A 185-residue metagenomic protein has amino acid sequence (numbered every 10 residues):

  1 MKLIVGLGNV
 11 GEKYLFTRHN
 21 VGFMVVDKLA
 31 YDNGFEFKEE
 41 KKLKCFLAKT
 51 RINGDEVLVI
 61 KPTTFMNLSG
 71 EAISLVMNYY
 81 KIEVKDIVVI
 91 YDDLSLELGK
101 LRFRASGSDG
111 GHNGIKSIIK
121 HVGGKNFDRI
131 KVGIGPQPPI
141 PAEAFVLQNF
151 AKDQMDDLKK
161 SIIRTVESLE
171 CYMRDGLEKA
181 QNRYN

Functional and structural regions predicted by a protein language model:
K2-A105, K116, K120, G124-D128 (+3 more regions): Nucleotide and nucleotide-moiety/phosphate-recognizing core
S108: Short glycine/threonine-rich catalytic loop with a Thr-x-Gly-x-Asp
G111-G114: Hydrophobic alpha-helical segments within soluble ligand-binding/sensing domains
